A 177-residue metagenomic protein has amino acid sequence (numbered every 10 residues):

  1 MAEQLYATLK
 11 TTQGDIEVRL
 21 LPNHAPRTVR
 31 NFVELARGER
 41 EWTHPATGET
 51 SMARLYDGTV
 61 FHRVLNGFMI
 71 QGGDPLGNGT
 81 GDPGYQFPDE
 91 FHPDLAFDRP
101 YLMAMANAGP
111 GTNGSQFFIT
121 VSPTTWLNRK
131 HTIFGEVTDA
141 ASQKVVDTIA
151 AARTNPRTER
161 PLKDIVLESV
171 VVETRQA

Functional and structural regions predicted by a protein language model:
M1-A177: Cyclophilin-like peptidyl-prolyl cis-trans isomerases
